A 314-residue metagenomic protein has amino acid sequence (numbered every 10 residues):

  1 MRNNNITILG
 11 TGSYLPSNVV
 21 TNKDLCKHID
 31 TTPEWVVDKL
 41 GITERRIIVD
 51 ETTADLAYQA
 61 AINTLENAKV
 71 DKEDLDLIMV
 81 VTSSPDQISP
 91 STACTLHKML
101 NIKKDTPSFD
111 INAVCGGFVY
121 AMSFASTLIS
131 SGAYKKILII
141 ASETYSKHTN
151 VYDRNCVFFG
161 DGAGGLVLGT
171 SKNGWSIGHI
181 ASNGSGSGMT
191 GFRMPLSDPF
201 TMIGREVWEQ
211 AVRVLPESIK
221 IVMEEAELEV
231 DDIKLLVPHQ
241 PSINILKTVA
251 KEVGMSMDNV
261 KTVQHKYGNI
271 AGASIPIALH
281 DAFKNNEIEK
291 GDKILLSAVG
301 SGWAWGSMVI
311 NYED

Functional and structural regions predicted by a protein language model:
M1-D50, Y145, Y152-E209, R213 (+3 more regions): Condensing-enzyme catalytic core mediating Claisen C-C bond formation in acyl metabolism
I8-G10, E51-F109, E225-L246, E252: Conserved beta-ketoacyl condensing-enzyme motif
I8-G10, V36, T64, I78 (+7 more regions): Buried hydrophobic positions in well-ordered alpha/beta secondary-structure cores of metabolic enzymes
Y14, V81-D86, A113-F118, A141-S146 (+2 more regions): Acidic, glycine-rich active-site loops and adjacent beta-strand->loop/helix elements that engage anionic groups
T32, A54-A68, Q210-A226, I277-A282: Short, well-ordered amphipathic alpha-helical segments that serve as non-catalytic structural scaffolds within diverse
V37-K39, T43-D55, S83-K136, K251-L279: Conserved catalytic cysteine-centered active-site region of acyl-thioester-dependent Claisen-condensing enzymes
F200-Q264: A contiguous, well-structured pocket-lining segment that forms one wall/lid of small-molecule binding clefts in soluble
H280-S297, W305-D314: Catalytic phosphate/nucleotide-handling subdomain of diverse soluble enzymes
